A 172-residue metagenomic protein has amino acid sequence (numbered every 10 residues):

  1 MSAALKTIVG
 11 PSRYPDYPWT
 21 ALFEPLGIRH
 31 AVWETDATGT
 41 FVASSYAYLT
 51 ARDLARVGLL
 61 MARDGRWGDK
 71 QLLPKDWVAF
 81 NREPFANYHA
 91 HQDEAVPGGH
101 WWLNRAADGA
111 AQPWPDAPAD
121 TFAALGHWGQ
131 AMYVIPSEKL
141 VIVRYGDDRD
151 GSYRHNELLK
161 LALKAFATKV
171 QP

Functional and structural regions predicted by a protein language model:
M1-L22, L54-D64, K139: Alpha-helical scaffold elements that line and support the substrate/ligand-binding pocket of soluble hydrolases
V9-S45, L49: Active-site helix/loop module of the DD-peptidase/beta-lactamase fold, centered on the serine-lysine SxxK catalytic
Y14, P18, T50-L54, P74-W77 (+2 more regions): Stable alpha-helical elements in mature extracytoplasmic
I28-T35, E83-V141: Active-site Gly/Thr loop motif
T38-F41, M61, G65, A107-D108 (+2 more regions): Solvent-exposed loop/turn segments at secondary-structure junctions within structured extracellular/periplasmic domains
S44-R63, D108: Long, charge-rich low-complexity segments
L59, W67-R82: A conserved catalytic-loop motif detector
T121-P172: Structured C-terminal helix/loop/strand segments within mature extracytoplasmic catalytic/sensor domains
